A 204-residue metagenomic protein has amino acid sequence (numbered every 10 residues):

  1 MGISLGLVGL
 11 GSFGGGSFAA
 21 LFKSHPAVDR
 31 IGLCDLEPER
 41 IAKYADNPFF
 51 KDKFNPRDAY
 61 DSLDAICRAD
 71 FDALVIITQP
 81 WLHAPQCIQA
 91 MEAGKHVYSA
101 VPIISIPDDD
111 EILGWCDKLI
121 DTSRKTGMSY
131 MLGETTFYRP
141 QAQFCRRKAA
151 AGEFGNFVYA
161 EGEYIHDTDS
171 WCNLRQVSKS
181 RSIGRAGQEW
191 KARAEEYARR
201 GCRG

Functional and structural regions predicted by a protein language model:
M1-K51: N-terminal Rossmann-like dinucleotide-binding module
I31, R57, D72, V158: Conserved acidic residues
L33, L74-V75, V97, A160: Receiver (REC) domain switch-region micro-motif
R57-A69: Short acidic low-complexity segments
Y60, Y98, M131, A160-E161: Structural detector of well-ordered beta-strand residues that form the stable sheet scaffold of enzyme domains
A73, Q79-P80, A84-E134: Beta-strand-loop-alpha-helix segment that lines the small-molecule cofactor/substrate pocket of alpha/beta enzymes
S129, T136-G204: Predominantly a Rossmann-like dinucleotide-binding segment in NAD(P)-dependent oxidoreductases
